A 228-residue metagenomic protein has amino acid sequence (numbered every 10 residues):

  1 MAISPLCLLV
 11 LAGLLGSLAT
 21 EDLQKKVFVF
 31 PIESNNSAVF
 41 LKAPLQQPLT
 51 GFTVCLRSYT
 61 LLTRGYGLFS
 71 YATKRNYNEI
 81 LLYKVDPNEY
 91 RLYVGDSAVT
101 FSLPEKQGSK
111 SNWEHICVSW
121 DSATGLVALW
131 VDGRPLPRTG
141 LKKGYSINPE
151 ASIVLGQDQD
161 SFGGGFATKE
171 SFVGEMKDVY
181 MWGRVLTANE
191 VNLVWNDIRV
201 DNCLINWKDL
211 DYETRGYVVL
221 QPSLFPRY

Functional and structural regions predicted by a protein language model:
A2-Y228: Extracellular glycan-associated modules
